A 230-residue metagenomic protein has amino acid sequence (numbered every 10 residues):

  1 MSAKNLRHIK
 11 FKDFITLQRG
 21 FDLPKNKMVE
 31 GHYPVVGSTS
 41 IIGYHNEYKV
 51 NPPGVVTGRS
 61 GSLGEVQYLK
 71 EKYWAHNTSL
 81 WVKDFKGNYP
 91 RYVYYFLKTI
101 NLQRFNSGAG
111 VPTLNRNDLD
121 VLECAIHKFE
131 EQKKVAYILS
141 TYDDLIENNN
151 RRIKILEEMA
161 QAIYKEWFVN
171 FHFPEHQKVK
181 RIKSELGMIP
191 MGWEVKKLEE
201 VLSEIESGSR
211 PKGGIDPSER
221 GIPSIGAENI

Functional and structural regions predicted by a protein language model:
M1-V35, E123-A136, S140-I163, P174-S209: Non-catalytic DNA-recognition/assembly elements of restriction-modification systems
K27-M28, T113-L114, I215-E219: A short beta-turn/loop motif at secondary-structure boundaries
V29-H32, N51-G54, I215-D216: Short Gly/aromatic-enriched secondary-structure transition segments
G37-I100, S107-V111, N115-L119, G226-E228: A short beta-sheet element
F85, Q103, L145-N148: Histidine kinase transmitter module recognition
K212: Residue-level hotspots at or immediately adjacent to binding/recognition sites across diverse folds
I215-I230: Short beta-strand/loop turn elements enriched in aromatics
